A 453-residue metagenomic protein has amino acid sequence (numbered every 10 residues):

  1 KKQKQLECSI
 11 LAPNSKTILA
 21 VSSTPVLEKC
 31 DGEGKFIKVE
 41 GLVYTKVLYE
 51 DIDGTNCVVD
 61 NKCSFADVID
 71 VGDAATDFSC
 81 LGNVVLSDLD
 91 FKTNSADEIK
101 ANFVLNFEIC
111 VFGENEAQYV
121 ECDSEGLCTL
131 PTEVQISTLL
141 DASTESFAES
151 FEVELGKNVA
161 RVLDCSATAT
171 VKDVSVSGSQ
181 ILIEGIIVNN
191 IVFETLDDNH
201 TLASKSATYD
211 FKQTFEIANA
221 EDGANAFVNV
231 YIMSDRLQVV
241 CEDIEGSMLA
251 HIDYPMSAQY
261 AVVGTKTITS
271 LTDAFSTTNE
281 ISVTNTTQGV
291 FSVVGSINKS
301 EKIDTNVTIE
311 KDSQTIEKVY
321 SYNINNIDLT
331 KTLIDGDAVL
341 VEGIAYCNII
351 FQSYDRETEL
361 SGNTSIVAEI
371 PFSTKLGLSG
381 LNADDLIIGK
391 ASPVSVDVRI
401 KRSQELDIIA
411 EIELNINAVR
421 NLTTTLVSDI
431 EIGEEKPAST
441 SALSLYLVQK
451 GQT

Functional and structural regions predicted by a protein language model:
K1-T453: Viral structural modules
